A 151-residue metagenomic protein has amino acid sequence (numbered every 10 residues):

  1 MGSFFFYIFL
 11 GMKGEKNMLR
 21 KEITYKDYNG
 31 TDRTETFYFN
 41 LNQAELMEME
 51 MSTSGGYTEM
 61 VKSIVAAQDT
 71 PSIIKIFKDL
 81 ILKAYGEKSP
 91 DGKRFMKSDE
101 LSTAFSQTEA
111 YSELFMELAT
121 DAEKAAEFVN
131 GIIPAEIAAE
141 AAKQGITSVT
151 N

Functional and structural regions predicted by a protein language model:
G2-E59, A135-N151: Short, charged/polar N-terminal "headpieces" of proteins
S3-I8, T24, Y38, I76 (+4 more regions): Intrinsic disorder/low-structure terminal segments
E45-D79: Acidic, aromatic-enriched beta-alpha/helix-loop junctions
M60-S63, I76, L80, L114-E117 (+1 more regions): Charge-rich, solvent-exposed alpha-helical interaction surfaces
P90-N151: C-terminal charged interaction modules
